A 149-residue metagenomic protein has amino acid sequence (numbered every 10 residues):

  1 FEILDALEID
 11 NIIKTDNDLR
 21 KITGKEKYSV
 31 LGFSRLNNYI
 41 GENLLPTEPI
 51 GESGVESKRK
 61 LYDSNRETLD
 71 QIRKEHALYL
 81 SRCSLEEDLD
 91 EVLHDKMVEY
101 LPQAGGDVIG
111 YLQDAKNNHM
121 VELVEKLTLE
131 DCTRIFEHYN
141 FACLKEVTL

Functional and structural regions predicted by a protein language model:
F1-L149: Acidic, divalent-metal-binding catalytic cores of TOPRIM and closely related two-metal-ion phosphodiester/pyrophosphate
